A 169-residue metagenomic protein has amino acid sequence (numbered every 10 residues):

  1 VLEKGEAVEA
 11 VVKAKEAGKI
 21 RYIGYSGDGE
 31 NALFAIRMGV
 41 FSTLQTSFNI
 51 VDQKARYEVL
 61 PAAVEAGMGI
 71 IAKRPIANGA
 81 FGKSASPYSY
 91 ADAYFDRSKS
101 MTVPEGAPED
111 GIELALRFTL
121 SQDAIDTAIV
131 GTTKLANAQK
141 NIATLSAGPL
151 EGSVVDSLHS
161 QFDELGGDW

Functional and structural regions predicted by a protein language model:
V1-I50, E58, S121: Glycine/proline-rich, positively charged, aromatic-decorated active-site loop/lid region on the catalytic face
Y25-S26, Q53, A128-G131: Active-site-adjacent beta-strand anchor residues
M38-G39, T43, Y57-W169: Structured C-terminal cap/extension of enzyme domains
